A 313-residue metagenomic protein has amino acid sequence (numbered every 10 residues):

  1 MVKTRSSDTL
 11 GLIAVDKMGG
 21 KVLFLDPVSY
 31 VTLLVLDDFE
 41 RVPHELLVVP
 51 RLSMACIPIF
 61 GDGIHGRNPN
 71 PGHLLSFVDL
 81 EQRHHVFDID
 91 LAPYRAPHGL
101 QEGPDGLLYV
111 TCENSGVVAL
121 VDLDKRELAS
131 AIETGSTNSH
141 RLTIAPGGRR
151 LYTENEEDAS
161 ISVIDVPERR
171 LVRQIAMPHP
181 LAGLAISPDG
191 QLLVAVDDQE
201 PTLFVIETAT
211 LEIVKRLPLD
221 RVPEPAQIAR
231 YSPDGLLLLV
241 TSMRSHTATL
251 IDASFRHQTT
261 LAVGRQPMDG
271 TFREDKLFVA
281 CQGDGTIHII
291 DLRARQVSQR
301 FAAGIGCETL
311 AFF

Functional and structural regions predicted by a protein language model:
M1-F313: Predominantly soluble domains enriched in secretory-pathway, periplasmic, or organellar proteins
